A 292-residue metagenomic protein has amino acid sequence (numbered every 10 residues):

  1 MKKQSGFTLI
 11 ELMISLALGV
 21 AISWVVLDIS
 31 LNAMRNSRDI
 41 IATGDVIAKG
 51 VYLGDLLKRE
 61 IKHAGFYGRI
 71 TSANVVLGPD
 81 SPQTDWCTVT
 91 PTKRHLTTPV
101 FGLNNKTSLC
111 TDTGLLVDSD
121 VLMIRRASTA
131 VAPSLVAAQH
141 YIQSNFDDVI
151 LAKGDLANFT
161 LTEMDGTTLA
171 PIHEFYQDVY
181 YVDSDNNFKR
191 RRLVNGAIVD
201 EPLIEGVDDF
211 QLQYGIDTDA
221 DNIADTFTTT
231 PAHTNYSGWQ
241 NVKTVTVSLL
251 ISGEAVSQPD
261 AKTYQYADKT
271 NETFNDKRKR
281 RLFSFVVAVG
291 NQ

Functional and structural regions predicted by a protein language model:
K2-K58, K62-F66: Aliphatic-rich helix starts adjacent to a transmembrane/signal segment
A17, I223, A288-G290: Alpha-helical hydrophobic packing sites
D39, V51, S72-V75, A288: Short capping/connector residues at structural and topological boundaries
L53-Q240, S248, V256-K279: N-terminal pilin/flagellin-like segments and related low-complexity appendage regions
V245: C-terminal helical cap and adjacent loop that interface with cofactors, partners, or active-site loops
S248-E254, G290-Q292: Short, loop-centered acidic/histidine patches that primarily coordinate divalent metals
F274-Q292: Low-complexity, S/T/G/P-rich flexible repeat/linker segments used as non-globular hinges and stalks within
